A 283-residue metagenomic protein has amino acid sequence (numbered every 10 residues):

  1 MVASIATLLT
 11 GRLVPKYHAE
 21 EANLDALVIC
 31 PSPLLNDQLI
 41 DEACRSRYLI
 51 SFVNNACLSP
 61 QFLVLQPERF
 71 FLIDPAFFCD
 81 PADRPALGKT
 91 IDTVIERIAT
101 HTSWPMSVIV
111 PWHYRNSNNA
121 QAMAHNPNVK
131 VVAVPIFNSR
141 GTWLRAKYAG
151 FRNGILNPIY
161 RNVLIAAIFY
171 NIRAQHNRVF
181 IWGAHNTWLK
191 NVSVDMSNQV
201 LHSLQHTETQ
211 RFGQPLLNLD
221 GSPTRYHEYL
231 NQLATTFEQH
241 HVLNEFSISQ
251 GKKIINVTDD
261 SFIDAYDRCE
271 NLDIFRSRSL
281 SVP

Functional and structural regions predicted by a protein language model:
M1-P283: Metal-ion/cofactor- or nucleotide/acyl-coenzyme-handling active-site neighborhoods
